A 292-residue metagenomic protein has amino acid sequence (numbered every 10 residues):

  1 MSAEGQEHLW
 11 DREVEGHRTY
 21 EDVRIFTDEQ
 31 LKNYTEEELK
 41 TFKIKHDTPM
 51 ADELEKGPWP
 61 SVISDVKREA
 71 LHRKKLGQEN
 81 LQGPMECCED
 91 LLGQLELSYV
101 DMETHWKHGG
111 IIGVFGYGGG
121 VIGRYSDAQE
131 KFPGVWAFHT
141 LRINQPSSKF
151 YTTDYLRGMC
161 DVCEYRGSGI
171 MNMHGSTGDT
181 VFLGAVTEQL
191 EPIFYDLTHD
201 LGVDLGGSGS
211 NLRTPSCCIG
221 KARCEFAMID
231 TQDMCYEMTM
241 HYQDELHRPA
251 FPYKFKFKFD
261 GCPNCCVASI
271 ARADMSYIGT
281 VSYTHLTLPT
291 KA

Functional and structural regions predicted by a protein language model:
S2-S126: Charge-rich, low-complexity segments
H8, H17, H46, H72 (+7 more regions): Histidine (H) residue identity feature
L9-D11, P133, R142, S148 (+1 more regions): Intrinsic structural disorder/low-complexity segments
E21, T35, A137-H139, T284: Compositionally biased, intrinsically disordered low-complexity regions enriched in proline and serine
P49, P58-P60, P84, P133 (+3 more regions): Proline-rich intrinsically disordered, low-complexity coils
V121-V135, L205: Intrinsic, low-complexity N-terminal interaction/targeting segments
H139-Y283: Small-residue-enriched alpha-helical segments and adjacent helix-cap loops that form tight helix-helix packing
T284-T290: Conserved small/polar residues in nucleotide/adenosyl-binding loops
